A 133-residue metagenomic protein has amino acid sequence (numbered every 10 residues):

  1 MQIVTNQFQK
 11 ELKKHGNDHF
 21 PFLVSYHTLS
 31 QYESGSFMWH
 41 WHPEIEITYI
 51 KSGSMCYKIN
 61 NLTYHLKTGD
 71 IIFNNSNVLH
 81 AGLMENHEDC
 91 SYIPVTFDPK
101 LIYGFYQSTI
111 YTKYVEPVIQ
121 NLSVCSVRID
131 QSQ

Functional and structural regions predicted by a protein language model:
M1-K67, I71, N77-V78, Y111-T112 (+1 more regions): Generic protein-terminus/edge-of-domain signal
Q2-L23, S76-Q133: A hydrophobic/aromatic-rich effector-binding and dimerization subdomain of bacterial HTH-type transcriptional regulators
